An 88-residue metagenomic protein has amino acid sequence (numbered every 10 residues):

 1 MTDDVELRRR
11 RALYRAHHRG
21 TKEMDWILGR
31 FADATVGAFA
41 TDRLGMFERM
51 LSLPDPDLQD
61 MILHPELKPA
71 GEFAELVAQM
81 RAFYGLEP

Functional and structural regions predicted by a protein language model:
T2-G45, R49-P88: Positively charged, polar, low-complexity stretches
